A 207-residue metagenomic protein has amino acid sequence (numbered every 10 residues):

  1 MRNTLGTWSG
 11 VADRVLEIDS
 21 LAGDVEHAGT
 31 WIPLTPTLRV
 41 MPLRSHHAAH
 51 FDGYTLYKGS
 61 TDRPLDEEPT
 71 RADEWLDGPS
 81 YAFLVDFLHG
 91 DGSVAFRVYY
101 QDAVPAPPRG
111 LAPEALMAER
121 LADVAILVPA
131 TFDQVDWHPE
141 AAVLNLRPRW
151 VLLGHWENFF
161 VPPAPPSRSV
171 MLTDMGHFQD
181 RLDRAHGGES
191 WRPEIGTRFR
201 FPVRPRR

Functional and structural regions predicted by a protein language model:
M1-D24, L116-I126: Active-site metal-binding motif and surrounding structural segment of the metallo-beta-lactamase
R14-L34, P139-R207: Binuclear metal-ion centers of metallo-dependent hydrolases, dominated by the metallo-beta-lactamase
S20-M117, R200-R207: Core dinuclear metal-dependent hydrolase active-site scaffold
G23, L127-D136: Active-site glycine- and acidic-residue-rich loops that bind and position anionic ligands or nucleotide-like cofactors
M41, R97-Q101, D123-V128, W150-G154: Structural recognition of the beta-strand scaffold that forms the well-ordered cores of secreted hydrolase catalytic
S45-H46, D102-V104, P129-T131, H155-E157: Active-site metal-binding loops of divalent metal-dependent hydrolases
H50, V135, V161: Glycine/Thr-rich phosphate-binding loops of Rossmann-like dinucleotide-binding domains
L111-A112, D133-A142: A short, acidic, amphipathic alpha-helical segment used as a generic capping/interface helix at domain edges
